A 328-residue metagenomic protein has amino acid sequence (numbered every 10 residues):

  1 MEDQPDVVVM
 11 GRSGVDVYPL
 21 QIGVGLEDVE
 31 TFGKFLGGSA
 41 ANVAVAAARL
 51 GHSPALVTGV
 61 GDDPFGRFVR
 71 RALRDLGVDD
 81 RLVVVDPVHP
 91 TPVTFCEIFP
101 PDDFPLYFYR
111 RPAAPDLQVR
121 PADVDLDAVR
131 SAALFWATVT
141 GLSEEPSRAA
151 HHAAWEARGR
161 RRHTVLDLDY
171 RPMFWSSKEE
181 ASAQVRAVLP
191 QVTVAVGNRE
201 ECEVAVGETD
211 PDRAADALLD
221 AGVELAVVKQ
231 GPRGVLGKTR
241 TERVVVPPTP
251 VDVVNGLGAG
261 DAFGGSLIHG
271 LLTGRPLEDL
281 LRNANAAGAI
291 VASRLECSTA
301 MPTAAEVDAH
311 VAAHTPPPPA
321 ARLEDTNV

Functional and structural regions predicted by a protein language model:
M1-D79, V254, P318-V328: Glycine-rich phosphate/adenosyl-contacting loop at the front of the ribokinase-like
M1-V8, E156, G207-V328: Conserved phosphate-binding/catalytic region of the ribokinase-like
S13, L168, A262: Active-site metal-binding loops of divalent metal-dependent hydrolases
V45, V93-E97, G234-G237: Short beta-strand scaffold segments in enzyme catalytic cores
A47, N198, G260: Short, conserved phosphate/pyrophosphate- and ester-handling motifs at nucleotide-, phospho-/glycolipid
S53-V139, T164, D308-V328: Conserved N-terminal subdomain of the carbohydrate kinase-like
L134-A217, R233-V235: Conserved beta-alpha-beta core of the PfkB/ribokinase-like small-molecule kinase fold
